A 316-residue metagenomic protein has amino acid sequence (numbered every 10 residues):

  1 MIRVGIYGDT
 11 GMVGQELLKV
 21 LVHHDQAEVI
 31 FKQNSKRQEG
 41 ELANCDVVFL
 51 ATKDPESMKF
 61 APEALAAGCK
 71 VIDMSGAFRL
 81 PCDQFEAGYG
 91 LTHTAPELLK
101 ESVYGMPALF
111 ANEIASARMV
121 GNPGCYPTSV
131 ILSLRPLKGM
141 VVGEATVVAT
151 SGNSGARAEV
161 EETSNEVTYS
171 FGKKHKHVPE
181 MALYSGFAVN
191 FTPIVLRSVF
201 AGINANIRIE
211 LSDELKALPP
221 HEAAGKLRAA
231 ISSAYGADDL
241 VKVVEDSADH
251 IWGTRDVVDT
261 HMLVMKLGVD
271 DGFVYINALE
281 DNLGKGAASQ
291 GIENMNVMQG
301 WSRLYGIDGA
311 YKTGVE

Functional and structural regions predicted by a protein language model:
M1-F171, G268-D270, L304, T313-E316: N-terminal Rossmann-like NAD(P) cofactor-binding subdomain of oxidoreductases, focused on the glycine-rich
M12, L18-K19, H24-C45, A51-M58 (+4 more regions): C-terminal substrate-binding/catalytic lobe of Rossmann-fold NAD(P)-dependent oxidoreductases
L18, I131-K138, V178-A182, R228 (+2 more regions): Predominant activation on well-ordered alpha-helical scaffold segments within soluble catalytic domains
V264-E316: NAD(P)-dependent Rossmann-like dehydrogenase/reductase catalytic/cofactor-binding core
